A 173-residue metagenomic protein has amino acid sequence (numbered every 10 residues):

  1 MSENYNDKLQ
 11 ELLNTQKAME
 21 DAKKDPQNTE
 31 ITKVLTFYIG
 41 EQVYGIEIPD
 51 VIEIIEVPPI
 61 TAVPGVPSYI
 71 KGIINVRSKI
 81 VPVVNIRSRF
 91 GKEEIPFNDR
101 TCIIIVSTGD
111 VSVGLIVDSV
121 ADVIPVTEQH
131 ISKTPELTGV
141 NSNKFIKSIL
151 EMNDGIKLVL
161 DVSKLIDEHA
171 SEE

Functional and structural regions predicted by a protein language model:
M1-E173: An acidic, low-aromatic, low-complexity terminal/linker signal
